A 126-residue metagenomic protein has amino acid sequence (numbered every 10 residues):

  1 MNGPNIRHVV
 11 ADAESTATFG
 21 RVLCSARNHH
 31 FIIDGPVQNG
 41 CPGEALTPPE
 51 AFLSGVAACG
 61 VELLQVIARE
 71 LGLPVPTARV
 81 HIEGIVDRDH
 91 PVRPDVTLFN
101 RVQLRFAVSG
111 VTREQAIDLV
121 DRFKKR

Functional and structural regions predicted by a protein language model:
M1-S54, Q65-R126: Extended beta-strand/beta-hairpin segments
C59-G60: Alpha-helical metal-binding/catalytic segments enriched in His/Glu/Asp
